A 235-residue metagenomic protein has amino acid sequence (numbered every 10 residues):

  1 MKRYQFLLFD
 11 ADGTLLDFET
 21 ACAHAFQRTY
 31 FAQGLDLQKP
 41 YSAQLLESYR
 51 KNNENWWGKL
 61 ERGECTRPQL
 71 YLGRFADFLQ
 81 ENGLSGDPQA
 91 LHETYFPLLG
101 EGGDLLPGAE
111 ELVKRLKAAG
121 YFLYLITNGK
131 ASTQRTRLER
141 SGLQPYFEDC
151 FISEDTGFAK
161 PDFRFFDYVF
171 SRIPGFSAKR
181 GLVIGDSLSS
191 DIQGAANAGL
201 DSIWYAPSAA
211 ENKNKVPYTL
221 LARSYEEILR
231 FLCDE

Functional and structural regions predicted by a protein language model:
M1-L7, T20, G86, K114-K117 (+1 more regions): Asp-based, Mg2+/Mn2+-dependent phosphohydrolase catalytic module
K2-P107: N-terminal helical cap/lid subdomain that shapes the substrate entry/recognition surface in HAD-like hydrolases
G34, G83, G120, C233-D234: Short, flexible coil/linker elements and helix-boundary hinge sites characteristic of intrinsically disordered
G108-G120: Catalytic-core regions built around general acid/base machinery
